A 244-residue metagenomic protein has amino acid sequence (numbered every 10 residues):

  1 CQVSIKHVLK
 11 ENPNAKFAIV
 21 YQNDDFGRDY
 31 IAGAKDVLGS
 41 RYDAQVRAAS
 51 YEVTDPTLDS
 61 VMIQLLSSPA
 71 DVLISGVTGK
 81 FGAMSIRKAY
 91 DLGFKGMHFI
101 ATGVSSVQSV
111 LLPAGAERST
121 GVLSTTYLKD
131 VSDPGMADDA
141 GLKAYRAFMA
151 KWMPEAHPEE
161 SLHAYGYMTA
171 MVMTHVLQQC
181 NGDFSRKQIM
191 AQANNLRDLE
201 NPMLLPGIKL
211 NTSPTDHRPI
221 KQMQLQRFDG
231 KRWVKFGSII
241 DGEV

Functional and structural regions predicted by a protein language model:
C1-L92, M136, A140: Extracellular/periplasmic Venus flytrap/periplasmic-binding protein
Q2, A83, Y167-T174, K187: A structural signal for well-ordered alpha-helical segments within the folded catalytic domains of diverse enzymes
N12, L66-S68, D91-G93, A114-R118 (+2 more regions): Extracellular/periplasmic catalytic domains that process cell-envelope and extracellular macromolecules
Q22, Y127, G230: Cofactor-binding loop segments of dinucleotide-utilizing enzymes, especially the Rossmann-like FAD- and NAD(P)+-binding
Y30, F81, G141, Y165-T169 (+1 more regions): Catalytic-loop motifs flanking and including active-site residues across diverse enzymes
A89-Y165, I239-E243: Extracellular/periplasmic periplasmic-binding protein-like sensory domains
K151-A164, T174-W233: Segments of small-molecule ligand-sensing domains
